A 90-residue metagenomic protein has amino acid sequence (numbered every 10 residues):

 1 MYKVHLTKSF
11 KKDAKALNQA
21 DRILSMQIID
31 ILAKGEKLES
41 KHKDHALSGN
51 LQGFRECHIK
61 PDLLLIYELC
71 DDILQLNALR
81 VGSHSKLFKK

Functional and structural regions predicted by a protein language model:
M1-V4, S9-K12, A16, R22-I23 (+2 more regions): Enriched for short, Lys/Arg-rich terminal
D13, Q27-I28, N50: A ubiquitous structural signal for well-ordered alpha-helices
S25-M26, D44: A general structural signal for well-ordered alpha-helical segments in protein cores
I31-C57: A short, surface-exposed loop/turn module that caps and links secondary-structure elements
